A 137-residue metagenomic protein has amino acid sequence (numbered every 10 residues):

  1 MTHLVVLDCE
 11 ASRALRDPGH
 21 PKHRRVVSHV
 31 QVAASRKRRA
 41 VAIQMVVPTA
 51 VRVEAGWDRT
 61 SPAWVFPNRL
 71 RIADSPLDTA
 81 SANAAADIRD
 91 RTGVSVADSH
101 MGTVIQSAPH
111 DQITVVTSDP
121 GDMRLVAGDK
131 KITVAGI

Functional and structural regions predicted by a protein language model:
M1-M45, G56-P67: Short, well-structured N-terminal submotif of metal-dependent ribonuclease cores
T2-L4, H110-I137: Acidic, PIN/NYN-like endoribonuclease modules and their adjacent C-terminal/linker elements
A11, V51, S81, H100-M101 (+1 more regions): Alpha-helix capping/helix-boundary segments
K37-M45, R71-A73, P109-T114: Short active-site oxyanion
V47, P76, V96, T117-S118: Short beta-strand scaffold positions
V51, R71-T92: Acidic catalytic patch
E54, A84, L125-V126: Phosphate- and divalent-cation-binding pockets in alpha/beta enzyme and binding domains that engage nucleotide-derived
S95-T114: Acidic, metal-associated active-site segment
